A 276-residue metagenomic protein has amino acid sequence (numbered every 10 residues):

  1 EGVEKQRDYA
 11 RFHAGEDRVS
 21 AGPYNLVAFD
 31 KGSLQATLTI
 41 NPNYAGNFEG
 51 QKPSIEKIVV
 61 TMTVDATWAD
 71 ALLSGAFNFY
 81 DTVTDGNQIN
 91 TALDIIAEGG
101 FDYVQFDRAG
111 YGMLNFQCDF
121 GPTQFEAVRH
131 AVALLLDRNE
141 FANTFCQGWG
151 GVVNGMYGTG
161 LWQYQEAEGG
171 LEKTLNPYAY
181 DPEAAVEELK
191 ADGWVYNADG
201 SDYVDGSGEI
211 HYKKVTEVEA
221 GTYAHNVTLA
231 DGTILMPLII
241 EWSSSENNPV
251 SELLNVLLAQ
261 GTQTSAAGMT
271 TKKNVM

Functional and structural regions predicted by a protein language model:
E1-P53, K57, T67, P182-K190: Gly/Pro-rich hinge or "lid" segments in bacterial periplasmic/extracellular proteins
D17-R18, F29-G32, G50-S54, I96-A97 (+3 more regions): Extracellular/periplasmic catalytic domains that process cell-envelope and extracellular macromolecules
G22-V27, A36, I55-M62, M236-E246 (+1 more regions): Short, well-ordered beta-strand elements
V27-T39, V59-F120, A131, N139-G148 (+2 more regions): Extracellular/periplasmic solute-recognition and catalytic clefts
T37-T39, Q124-Q260: Append "and occasionally in soluble cytosolic enzymes with long acidic Gly/Pro-rich linkers
Y44-N47, F120-V128: Short helix-loop capping/hinge motifs at secondary-structure junctions, enriched in acidic/polar residues
G50, V64-T67, S74, E246-V256: Conserved N-terminal structural module of periplasmic/extracytoplasmic solute-binding proteins
L72-F79, W242, G261-M276: Periplasmic binding protein-like
